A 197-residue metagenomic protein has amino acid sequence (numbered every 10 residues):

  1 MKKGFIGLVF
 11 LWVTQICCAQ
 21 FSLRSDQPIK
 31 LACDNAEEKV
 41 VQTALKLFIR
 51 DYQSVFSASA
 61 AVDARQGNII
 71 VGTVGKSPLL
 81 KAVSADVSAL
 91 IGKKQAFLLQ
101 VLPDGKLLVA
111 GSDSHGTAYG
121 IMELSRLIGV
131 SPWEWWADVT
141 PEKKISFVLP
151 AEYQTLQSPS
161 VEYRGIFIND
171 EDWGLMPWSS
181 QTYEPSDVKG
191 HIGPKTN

Functional and structural regions predicted by a protein language model:
M1-S22: Bacterial Sec-dependent N-terminal signal peptides
F5, R126-G129, I166: Intrinsically disordered, low-complexity regions enriched in Ser/Pro/Gly/Gln/His and often acidic
L8, P78, W173-L175: A broad, structure-centric signal for solvent-exposed, well-ordered loop/edge residues that line or flank functional
V9, S59-A60, T196-N197: Generic low-polarity alpha-helical segments
A19-S158: Contiguous, structured surface segment used for ligand recognition
W133-N197: An acidic-aromatic substrate-binding cleft motif
